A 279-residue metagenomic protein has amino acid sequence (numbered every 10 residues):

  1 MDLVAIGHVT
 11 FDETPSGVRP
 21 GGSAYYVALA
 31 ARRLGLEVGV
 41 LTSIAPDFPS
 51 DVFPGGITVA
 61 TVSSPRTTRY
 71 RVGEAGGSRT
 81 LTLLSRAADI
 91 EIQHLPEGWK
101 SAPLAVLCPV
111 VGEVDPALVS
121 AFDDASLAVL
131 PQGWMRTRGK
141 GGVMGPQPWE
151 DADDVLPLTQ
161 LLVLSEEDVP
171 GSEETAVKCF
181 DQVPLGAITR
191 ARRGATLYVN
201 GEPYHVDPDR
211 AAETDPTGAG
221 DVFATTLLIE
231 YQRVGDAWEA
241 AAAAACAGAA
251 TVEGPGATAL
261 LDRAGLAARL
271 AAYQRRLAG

Functional and structural regions predicted by a protein language model:
D2, T10-G17, R33-E113, L118-A128 (+1 more regions): Conserved N-terminal subdomain of the carbohydrate kinase-like
G7-V9, V222: Active-site metal-binding loops of divalent metal-dependent hydrolases
P15-P20, G139-V143, E174, P255: Short, solvent-exposed loop/turn segments at secondary-structure boundaries
P20-S23, V143-E150, A176-F180, H205-D209: Charged helix-capping and loop-helix junction motifs
G22-R33: Histidine-anchored nucleotide/phosphate-binding helix
L29, R69-V72, G194-Y198: Short beta-strand scaffold segments in enzyme catalytic cores
L104-V177, R193: Conserved beta-alpha-beta core of the PfkB/ribokinase-like small-molecule kinase fold
A176-G279: Conserved phosphate-binding/catalytic region of the ribokinase-like
